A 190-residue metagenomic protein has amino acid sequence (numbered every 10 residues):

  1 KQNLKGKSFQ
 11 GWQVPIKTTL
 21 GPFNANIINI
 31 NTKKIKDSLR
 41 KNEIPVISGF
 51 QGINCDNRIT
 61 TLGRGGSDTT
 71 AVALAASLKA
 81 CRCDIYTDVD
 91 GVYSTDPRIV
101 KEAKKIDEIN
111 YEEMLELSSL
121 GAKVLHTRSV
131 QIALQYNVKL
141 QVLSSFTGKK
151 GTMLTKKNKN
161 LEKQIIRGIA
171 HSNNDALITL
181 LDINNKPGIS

Functional and structural regions predicted by a protein language model:
K1-V130: Nucleotide/pyrophosphate-binding catalytic subdomain
P45, T60, L140, T152 (+1 more regions): A broad, low-specificity signal marking well-ordered, structured residues that form hydrophobic/aromatic
G52, S67, D90, T147-G148 (+2 more regions): Short, glycine-/Ser/Thr-/acidic-enriched flexible segments
S94, K150-G151: Short acidic/glycine-rich loop or secondary-structure boundary segments that cap or lie
L125-R128, K139-S145, K149, L180: Flexible, glycine/charged-enriched surface loops at secondary-structure junctions
A133: Acidic-aromatic/histidine active-site loop/patch
G151-S190: A conserved regulatory-domain signal marking ACT and ACT-like small-molecule sensing domains and adjacent regulatory
